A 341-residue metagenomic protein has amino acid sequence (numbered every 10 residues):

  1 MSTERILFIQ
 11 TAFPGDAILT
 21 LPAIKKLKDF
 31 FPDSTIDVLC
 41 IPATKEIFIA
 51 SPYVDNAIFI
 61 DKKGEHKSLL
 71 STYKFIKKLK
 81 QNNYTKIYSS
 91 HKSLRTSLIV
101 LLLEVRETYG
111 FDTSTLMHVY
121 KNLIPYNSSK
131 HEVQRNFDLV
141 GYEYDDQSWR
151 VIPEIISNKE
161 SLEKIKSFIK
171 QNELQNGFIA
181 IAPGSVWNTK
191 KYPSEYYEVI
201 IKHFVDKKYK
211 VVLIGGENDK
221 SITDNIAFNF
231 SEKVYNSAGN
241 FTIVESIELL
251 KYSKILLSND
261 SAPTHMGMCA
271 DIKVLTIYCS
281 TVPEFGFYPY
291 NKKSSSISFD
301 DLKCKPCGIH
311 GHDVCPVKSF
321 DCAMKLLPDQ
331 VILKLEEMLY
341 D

Functional and structural regions predicted by a protein language model:
M1-D341: Catalytic machinery of carbohydrate-active enzymes, primarily nucleotide-sugar-dependent glycosyltransferases
